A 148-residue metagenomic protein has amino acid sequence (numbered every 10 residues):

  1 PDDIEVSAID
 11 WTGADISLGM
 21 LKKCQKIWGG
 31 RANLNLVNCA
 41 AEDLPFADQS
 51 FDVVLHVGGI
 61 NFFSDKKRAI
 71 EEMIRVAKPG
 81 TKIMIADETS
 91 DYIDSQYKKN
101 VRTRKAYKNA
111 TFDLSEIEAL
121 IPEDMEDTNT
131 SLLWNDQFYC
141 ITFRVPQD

Functional and structural regions predicted by a protein language model:
P1-D43: Class I SAM-dependent methyltransferase SAM/SAH-binding core
E5-V6, G29, S64, K78 (+1 more regions): Short conserved AdoMet
I9-W11, D48-S50, T81: Surface-exposed loop/turn positions
D15-I16, D65, E88: Short beta->alpha hinge that forms the Motif I/post-I loop of the SAM-binding pocket
C39-V54: A short acidic, Gly/Pro-enriched loop at the edge of an enzyme's catalytic core that lines a small-molecule cofactor
D52-D65: A short SAM/SAH-binding and catalytic strip from SAM-dependent methyltransferases
K67-P79: A short glycine-rich, Lys/Arg-flanked "PGG" loop and its adjoining helix->strand segment in the class I
T81-T142: C-terminal alpha-helical "lid/dimerization" subdomain adjacent to the S-adenosyl-L-methionine
